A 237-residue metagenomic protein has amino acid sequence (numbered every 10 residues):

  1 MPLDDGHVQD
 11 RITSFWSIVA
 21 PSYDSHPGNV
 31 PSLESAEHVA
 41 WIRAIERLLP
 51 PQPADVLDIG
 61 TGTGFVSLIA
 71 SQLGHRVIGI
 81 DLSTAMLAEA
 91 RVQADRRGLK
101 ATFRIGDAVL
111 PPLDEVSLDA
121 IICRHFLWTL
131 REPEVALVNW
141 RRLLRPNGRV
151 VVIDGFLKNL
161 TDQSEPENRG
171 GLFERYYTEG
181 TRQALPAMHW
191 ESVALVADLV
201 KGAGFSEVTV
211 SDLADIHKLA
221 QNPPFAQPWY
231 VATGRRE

Functional and structural regions predicted by a protein language model:
M1-Q52, N168, A214: Conserved class I S-adenosyl-L-methionine
D10, I153-N222: C-terminal alpha-helical "lid/dimerization" subdomain adjacent to the S-adenosyl-L-methionine
P53-D55, V116: Nucleotide donor/acceptor-binding cores
D55-I59, T63-L110: Class I SAM-dependent methyltransferase SAM/SAH-binding core
V109-I121: A short acidic, Gly/Pro-enriched loop at the edge of an enzyme's catalytic core that lines a small-molecule cofactor
A120-P133: A short SAM/SAH-binding and catalytic strip from SAM-dependent methyltransferases
E134-P146: A short glycine-rich, Lys/Arg-flanked "PGG" loop and its adjoining helix->strand segment in the class I
A220-E237: Core SAM-dependent methyltransferase catalytic element
